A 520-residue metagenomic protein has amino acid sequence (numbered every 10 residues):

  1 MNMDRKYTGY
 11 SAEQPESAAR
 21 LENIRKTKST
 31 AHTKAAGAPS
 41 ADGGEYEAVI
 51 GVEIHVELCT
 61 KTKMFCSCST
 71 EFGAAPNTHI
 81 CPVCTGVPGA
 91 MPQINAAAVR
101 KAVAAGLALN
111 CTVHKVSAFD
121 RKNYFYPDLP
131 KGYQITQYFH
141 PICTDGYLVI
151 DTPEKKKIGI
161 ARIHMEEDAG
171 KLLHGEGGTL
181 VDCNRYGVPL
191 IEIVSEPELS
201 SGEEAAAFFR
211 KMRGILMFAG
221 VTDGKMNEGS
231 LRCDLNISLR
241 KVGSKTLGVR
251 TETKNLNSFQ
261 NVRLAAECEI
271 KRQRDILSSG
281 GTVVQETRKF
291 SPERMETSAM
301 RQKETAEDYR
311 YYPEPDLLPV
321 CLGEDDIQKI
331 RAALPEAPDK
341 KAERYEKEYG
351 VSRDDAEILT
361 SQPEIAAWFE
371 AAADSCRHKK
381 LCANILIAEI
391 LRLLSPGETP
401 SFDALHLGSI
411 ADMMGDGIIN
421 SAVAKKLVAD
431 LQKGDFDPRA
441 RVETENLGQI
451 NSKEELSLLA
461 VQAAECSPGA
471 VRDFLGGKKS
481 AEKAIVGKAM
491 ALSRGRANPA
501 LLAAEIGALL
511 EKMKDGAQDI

Functional and structural regions predicted by a protein language model:
N2-E336, K347, R353, S375-H378 (+1 more regions): Basic, nucleic-acid-interacting segments
C59, N236, R240, K271 (+7 more regions): Amphipathic alpha-helical core segments of compact helical bundles
A96-V99, A206-F209, R232, F259-R263 (+10 more regions): Amphipathic alpha-helical transducer elements in NTP-driven molecular machines
G229-K241, Y309-R310, E346-E370, K379-S395 (+2 more regions): Core structural elements
G350, A373-C382, D416-I419, G476-S480: Structural motif
S375, C382, I390-S401, S409 (+2 more regions): M16/insulysin-pitrilysin zinc metalloprotease superfamily fold
E398-G408, I418-L492, D519: Strongly charged, low-complexity linkers/loops
S480-I520: Short, amphipathic C-terminal "tail helix"
